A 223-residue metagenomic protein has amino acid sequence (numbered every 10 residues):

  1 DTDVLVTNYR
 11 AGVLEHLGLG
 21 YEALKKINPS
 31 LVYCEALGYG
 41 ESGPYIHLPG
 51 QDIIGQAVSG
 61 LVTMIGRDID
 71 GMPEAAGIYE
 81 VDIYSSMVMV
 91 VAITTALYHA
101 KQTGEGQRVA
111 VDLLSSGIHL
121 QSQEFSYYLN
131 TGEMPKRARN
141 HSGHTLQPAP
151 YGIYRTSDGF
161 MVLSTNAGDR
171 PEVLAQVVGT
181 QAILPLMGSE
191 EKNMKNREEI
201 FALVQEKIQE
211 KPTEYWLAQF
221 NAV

Functional and structural regions predicted by a protein language model:
T2: An anion/phosphate-binding loop that grips the pyrophosphate of nucleotide cofactors and donors
A11-G12: Glycine/proline-rich, positively charged, aromatic-decorated active-site loop/lid region on the catalytic face
E15-M161, T165-N166: Active-site-adjacent "lid/gating" segments in soluble enzymes
A149-V223: Aromatic-enriched alpha-helical interface/lid elements that frame and gate functional surfaces
